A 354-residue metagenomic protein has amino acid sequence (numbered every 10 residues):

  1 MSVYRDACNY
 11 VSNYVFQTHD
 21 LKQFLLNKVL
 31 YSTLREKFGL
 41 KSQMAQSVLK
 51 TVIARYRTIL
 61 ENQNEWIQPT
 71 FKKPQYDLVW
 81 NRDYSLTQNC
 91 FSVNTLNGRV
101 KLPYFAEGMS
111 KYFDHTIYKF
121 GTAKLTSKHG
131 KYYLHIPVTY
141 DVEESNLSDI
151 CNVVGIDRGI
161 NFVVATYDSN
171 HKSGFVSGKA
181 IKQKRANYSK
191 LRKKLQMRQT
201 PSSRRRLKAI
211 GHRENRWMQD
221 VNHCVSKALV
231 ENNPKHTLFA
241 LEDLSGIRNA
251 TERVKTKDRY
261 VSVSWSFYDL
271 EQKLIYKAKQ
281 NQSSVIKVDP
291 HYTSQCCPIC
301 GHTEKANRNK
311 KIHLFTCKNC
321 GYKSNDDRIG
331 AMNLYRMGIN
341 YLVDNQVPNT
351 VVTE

Functional and structural regions predicted by a protein language model:
M1-E354: Nucleic-acid substrate recognition interfaces
